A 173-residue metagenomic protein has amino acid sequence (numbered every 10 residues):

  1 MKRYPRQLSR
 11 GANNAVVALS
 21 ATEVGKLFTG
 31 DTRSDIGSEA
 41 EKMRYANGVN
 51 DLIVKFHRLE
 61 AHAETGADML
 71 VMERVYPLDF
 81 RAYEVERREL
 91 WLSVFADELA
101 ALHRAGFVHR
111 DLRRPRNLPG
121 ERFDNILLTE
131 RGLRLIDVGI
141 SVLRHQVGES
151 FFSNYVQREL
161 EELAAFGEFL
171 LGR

Functional and structural regions predicted by a protein language model:
M1, R33-S38, A46-V49, L160-R173: Regulatory N- and C-terminal appendages and interdomain linkers associated with kinase/kinase-like NTP transferase
K2-Y45: ATP-binding glycine-rich loop module of kinase domains
G11-N13, A63-A67, G120: Short acidic/glycine-enriched loop/turn segments that link adjacent beta-strands
A18, L27, R58, R74 (+1 more regions): Conserved hydrophobic "DFG−1" position in protein kinase catalytic cores
E23, L52, L70, R134-I136: Protein kinase-like catalytic core scaffold
I53-S93: Conserved structural core of kinase catalytic domains
W91, V108-D111, R116-R173: C-lobe/activation-segment region of protein kinase-like
E98-A105, H109: Conserved hydrophobic alpha-helix
